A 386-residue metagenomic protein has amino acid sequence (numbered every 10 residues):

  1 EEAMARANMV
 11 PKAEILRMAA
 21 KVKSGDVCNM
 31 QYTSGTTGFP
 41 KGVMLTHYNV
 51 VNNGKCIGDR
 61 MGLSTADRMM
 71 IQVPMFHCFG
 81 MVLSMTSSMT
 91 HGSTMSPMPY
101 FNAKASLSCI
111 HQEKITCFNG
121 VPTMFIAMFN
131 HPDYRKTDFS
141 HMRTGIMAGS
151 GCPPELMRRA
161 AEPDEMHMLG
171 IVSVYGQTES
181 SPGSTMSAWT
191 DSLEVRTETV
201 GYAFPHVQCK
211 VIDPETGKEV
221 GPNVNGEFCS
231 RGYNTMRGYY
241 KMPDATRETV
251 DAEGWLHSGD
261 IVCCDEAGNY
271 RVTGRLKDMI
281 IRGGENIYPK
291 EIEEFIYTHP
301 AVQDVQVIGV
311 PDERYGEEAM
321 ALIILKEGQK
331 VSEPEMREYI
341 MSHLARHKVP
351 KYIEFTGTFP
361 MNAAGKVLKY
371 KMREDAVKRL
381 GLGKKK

Functional and structural regions predicted by a protein language model:
E1-R6, E327-Q329: Structural core segment of the AMP-binding/adenylate-forming
M4-Y32, F39, G62-R68: Conserved pre-ATP/AMP-binding loop-to-beta segment of ANL
V27, T33-T36, M69, M75 (+8 more regions): Conserved S/T- and glycine-rich ATP-binding loop of Class I adenylate-forming
V51-R68, F76-C117, A127, H131-P132 (+1 more regions): Conserved AMP-binding/adenylation subdomain of ANL enzymes
Q112-G120, F129-V195, Q208: Gly/Ser/Thr-rich phosphate-binding loop
F118, G232, R237-G238, A245-E248 (+5 more regions): AMP-binding/adenylate-forming catalytic core of the ANL superfamily
G149, G176, G201, G232 (+2 more regions): Active-site glycine-centered loops adjacent to acidic/histidine catalytic or metal-binding residues that shape
G151, L193-K241, T249: Adenylate-forming AMP-binding core of the ANL superfamily, especially NRPS adenylation
